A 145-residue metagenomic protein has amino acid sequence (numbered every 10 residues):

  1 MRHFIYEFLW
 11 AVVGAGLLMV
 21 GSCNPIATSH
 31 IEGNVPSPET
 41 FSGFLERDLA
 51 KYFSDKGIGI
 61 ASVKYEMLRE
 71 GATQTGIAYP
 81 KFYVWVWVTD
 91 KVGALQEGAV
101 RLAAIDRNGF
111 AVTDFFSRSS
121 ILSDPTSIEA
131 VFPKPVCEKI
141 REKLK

Functional and structural regions predicted by a protein language model:
R2-L9: Bacterial N-terminal signal peptides that target proteins for export
W10-G14, L18: Hydrophobic helical h-region of N-terminal Sec-dependent signal peptides in bacterial secretory/periplasmic proteins
V20-S22: C-terminal motif of bacterial Sec signal peptides marking the signal peptidase cleavage site
N24-Y83: N-terminal export/targeting and maturation segments
G59-I121: Mature extracytoplasmic domains of secretory-pathway proteins
D114-K145: Low-complexity, intrinsically disordered terminal/linker segments enriched in charged and Gly/Pro repeats
